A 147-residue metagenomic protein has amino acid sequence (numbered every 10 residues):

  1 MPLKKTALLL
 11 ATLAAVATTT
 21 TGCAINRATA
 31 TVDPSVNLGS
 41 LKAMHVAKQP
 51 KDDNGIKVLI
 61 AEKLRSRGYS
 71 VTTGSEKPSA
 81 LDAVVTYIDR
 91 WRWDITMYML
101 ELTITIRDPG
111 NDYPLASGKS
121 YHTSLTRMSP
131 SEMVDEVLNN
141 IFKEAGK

Functional and structural regions predicted by a protein language model:
M1-L10: Bacterial N-terminal signal peptides that target proteins for export
T19-G22: C-terminal motif of bacterial Sec signal peptides marking the signal peptidase cleavage site
A24-L38, I60-R65, S70-V71, Y121-K147: C-terminal/domain-edge helix-coil "capping" segments
S35, G39-Y87: N-terminal segment of the mature soluble domain
Q49-K57, I95-M97, S124-M128: Solvent-exposed loop/turn segments connecting transmembrane beta-strands in outer-membrane beta-barrel proteins
T86, D94, L115-S131: An anionic, turn-rich surface loop/hairpin at beta-sheet edges that serves as a generic interaction/coordination patch
T86-R92, E101-L102: N-terminal post-signal-peptidase region of extra-cytosolic proteins
T96-H122: Amphipathic beta-strand/beta-sheet edge segments enriched in Tyr/Trp
